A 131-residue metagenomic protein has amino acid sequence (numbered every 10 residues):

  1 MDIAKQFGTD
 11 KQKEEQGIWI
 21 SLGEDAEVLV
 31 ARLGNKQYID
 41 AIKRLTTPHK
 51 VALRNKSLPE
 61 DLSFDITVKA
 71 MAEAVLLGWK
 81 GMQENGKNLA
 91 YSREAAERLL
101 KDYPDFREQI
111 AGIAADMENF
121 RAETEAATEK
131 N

Functional and structural regions predicted by a protein language model:
M1-E14: Extended acidic low-complexity intrinsically disordered regions
E15-G23: Short acidic-hydrophobic surface loop/beta-edge motif
A26-N131: Short, surface-exposed, charged amphipathic helix/loop patches that serve as local interaction elements
